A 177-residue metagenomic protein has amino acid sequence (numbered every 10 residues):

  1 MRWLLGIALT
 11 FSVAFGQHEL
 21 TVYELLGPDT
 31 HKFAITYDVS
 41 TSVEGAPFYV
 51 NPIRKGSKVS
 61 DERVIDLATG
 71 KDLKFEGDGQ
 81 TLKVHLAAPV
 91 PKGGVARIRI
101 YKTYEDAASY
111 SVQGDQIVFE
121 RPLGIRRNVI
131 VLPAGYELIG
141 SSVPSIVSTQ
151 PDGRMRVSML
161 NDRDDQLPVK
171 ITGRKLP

Functional and structural regions predicted by a protein language model:
W3-S12: Sec-dependent N-terminal signal peptides
F15-N51: Early extracytoplasmic/domain-onset interaction patches
Q17-L20, L26, A34, K92-I98 (+2 more regions): Non-catalytic C-terminal accessory domains or segments of carbohydrate-active enzymes
K32-D38, G45-Y49, V95-R99, I125-R127 (+2 more regions): Intrinsic-disorder/low-complexity, polar/charged segments enriched in Ser/Thr/Lys/Arg/Asp/Glu/Gln
V39-T41, L86-A88, L132: Short beta-strand-to-loop capping motifs
S42-G77, E120-P144: Solvent-exposed beta-hairpin/edge-strand motifs
V59-V118, P151-P177: A surface-exposed beta-strand-loop module
V147-S148: P-loop NTPase nucleotide-binding core
